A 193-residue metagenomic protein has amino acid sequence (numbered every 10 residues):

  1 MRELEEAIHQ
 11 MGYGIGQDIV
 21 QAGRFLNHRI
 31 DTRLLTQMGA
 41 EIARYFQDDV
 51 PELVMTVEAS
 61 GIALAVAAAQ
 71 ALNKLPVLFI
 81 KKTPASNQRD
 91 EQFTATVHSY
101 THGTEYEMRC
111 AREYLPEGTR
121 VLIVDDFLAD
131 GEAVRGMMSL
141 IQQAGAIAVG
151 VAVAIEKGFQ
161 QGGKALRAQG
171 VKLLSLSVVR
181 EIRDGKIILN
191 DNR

Functional and structural regions predicted by a protein language model:
M1-V124, L128-R193: PRPP-associated nucleotide enzymes
